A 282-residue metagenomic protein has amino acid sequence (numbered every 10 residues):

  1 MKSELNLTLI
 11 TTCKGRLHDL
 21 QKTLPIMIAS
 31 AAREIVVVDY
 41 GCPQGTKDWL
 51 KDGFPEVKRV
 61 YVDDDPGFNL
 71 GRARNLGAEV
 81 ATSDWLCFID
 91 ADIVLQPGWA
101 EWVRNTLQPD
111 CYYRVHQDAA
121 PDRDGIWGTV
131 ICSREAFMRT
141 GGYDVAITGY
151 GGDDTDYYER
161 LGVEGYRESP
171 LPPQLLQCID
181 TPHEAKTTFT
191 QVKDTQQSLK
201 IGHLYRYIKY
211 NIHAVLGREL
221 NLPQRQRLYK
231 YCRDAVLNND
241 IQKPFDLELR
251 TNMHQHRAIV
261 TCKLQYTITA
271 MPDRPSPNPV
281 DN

Functional and structural regions predicted by a protein language model:
L7-R16, T23, S30, V38: A conserved hydrophobic helix/loop-capping motif in glycosyltransferases and polysaccharide synthases
L24-D65: Acidic donor-binding segment of Leloir-type glycosyltransferases
D64-A81, D124: Glycine-rich, basic loop-to-helix element that forms the pyrophosphate-binding segment of sugar-nucleotide handling
L86: Short aromatic/hydrophobic "clamp" motif used to bind/position activated sugar donors
A91-T106: Acidic donor-binding/catalytic loop of UDP-sugar-dependent glycosyltransferases, especially processive GT2
Y113-W127: Short beta-strand-to-loop element that shapes/binds the nucleotide-sugar donor at the catalytic cleft/hinge
G149-D156: Acidic donor-binding loop at a coil-to-helix junction in glycosyltransferase catalytic cores that engages
E159-N282: C-terminal catalytic/acceptor-binding lobe
